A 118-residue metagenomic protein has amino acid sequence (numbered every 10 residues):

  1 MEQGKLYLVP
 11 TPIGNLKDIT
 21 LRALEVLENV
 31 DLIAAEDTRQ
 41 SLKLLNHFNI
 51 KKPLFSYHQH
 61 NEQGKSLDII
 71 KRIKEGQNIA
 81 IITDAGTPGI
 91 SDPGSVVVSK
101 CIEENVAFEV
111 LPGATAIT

Functional and structural regions predicted by a protein language model:
M1-H60: Glycine-rich, flexible N-terminal cofactor/catalytic loop recognition
T20-L21, S66-L67, S91-S95: Conserved strand-to-helix beginnings and helix N-cap segments that scaffold or border functional pockets
A23, S41, D68-I69, V97: Residues within well-ordered alpha-helices
E36-R39, H60-N61, A85, P112-T115: Short beta->alpha linker loops
N46-K51, I73, G94-S95: Glycine-rich loop at the start of a catalytic domain that most often binds anionic cofactors/ligands
I50, E62, K74-N78: Generic short alpha-helical segment signal, independent of protein family or function, capturing local helix propensity
N61-I70: Glycine-rich, highly charged phosphate/nucleotide-binding loops
K74-T118: Short glycine-cluster motifs
